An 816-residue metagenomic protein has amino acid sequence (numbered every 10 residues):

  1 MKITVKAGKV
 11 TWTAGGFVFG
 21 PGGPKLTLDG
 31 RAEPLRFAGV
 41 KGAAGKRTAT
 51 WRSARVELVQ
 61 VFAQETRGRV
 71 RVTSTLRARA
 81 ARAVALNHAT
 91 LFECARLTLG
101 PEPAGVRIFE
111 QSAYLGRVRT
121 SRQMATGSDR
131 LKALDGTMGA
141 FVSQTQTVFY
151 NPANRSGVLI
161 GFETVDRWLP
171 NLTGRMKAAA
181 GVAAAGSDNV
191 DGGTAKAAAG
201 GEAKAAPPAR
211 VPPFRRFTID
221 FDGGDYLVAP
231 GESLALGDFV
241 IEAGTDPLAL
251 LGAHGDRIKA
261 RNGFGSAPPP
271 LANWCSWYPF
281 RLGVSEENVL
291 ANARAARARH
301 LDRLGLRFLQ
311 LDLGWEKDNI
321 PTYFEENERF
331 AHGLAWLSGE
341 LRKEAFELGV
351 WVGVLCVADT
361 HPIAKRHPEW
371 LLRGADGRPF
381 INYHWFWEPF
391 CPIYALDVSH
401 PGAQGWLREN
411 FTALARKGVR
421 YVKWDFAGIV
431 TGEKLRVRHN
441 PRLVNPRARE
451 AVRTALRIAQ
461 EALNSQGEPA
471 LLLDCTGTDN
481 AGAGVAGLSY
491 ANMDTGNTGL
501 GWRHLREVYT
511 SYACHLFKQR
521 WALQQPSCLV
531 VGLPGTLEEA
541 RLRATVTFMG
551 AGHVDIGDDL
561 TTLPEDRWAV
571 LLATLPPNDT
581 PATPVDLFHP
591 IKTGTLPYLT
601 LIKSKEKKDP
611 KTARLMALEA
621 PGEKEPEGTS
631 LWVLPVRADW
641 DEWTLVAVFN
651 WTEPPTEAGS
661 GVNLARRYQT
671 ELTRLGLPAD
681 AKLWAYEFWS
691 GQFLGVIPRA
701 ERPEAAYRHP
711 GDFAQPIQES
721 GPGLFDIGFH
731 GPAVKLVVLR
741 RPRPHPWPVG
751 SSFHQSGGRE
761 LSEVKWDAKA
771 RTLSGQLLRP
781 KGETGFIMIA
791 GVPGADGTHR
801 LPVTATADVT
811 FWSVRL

Functional and structural regions predicted by a protein language model:
M1-A54, L58-A178, A195-A197, A205 (+1 more regions): Polysaccharide-binding surfaces and accessory modules of carbohydrate-active proteins
F17-V18, G23-L26, A32-F37, A613 (+3 more regions): Non-catalytic C-terminal accessory domains or segments of carbohydrate-active enzymes
W51, R130-A197, A203-P270, P534-T536: Beta-strand-rich recognition/accessory modules
V70, F141, M549-G550, D555 (+4 more regions): Carbohydrate-binding surface patches
S74, G231, W274, L309 (+5 more regions): Conserved, mostly hydrophobic/aromatic
P270-W274, Y278-T412, V419-R442: Aromatic-lined carbohydrate-binding/catalytic grooves of carbohydrate-active enzymes
I363-I393, D397-P401, G405, E450-E565 (+4 more regions): Glycan-recognition surfaces
F548-E619, P655, F688-W689, P703-E760: Catalytic cores of secreted or luminal carbohydrate-active enzymes
